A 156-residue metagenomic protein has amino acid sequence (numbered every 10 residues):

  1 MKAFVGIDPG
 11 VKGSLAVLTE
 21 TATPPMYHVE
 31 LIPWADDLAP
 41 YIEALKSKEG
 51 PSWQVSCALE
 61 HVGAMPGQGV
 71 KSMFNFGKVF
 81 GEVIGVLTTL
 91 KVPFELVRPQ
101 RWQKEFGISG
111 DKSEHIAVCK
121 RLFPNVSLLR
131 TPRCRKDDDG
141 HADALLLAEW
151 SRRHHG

Functional and structural regions predicted by a protein language model:
M1-G156: Phosphate- and other anionic-substrate recognition elements at nucleic-acid/protein interfaces
